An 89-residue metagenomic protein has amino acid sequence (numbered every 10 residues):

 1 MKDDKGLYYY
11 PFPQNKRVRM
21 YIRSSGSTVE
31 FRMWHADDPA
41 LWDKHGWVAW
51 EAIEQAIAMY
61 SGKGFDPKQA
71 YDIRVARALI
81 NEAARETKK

Functional and structural regions predicted by a protein language model:
K5-G6, A40: Intrinsic disorder/low-complexity detector
G6-V29: Amphipathic, interaction-prone secondary-structure segments
L7-Y8, E30, M59, A70: Intrinsically disordered, low-complexity N-terminal regions enriched in serine/proline/glycine with scattered basic
R32-W34: Beta-strand residues in well-ordered beta-sheet regions across diverse protein folds
A36-K89: Mixed-charge, Lys/Arg-enriched low-complexity segments
